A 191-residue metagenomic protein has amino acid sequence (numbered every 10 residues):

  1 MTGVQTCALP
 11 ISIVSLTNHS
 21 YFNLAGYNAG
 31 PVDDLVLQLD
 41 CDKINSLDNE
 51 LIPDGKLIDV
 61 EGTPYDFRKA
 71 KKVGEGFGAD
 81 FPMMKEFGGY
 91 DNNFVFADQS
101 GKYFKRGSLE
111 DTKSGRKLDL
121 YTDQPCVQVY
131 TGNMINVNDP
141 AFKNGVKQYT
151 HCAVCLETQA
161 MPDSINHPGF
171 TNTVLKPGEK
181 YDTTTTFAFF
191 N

Functional and structural regions predicted by a protein language model:
M1-L9: Short, small-residue-biased leader/transition segments that mark boundaries at the very start of proteins
A8-N191: An exposed, glycine/acidic-rich loop-and-rim segment of catalytic or binding clefts
